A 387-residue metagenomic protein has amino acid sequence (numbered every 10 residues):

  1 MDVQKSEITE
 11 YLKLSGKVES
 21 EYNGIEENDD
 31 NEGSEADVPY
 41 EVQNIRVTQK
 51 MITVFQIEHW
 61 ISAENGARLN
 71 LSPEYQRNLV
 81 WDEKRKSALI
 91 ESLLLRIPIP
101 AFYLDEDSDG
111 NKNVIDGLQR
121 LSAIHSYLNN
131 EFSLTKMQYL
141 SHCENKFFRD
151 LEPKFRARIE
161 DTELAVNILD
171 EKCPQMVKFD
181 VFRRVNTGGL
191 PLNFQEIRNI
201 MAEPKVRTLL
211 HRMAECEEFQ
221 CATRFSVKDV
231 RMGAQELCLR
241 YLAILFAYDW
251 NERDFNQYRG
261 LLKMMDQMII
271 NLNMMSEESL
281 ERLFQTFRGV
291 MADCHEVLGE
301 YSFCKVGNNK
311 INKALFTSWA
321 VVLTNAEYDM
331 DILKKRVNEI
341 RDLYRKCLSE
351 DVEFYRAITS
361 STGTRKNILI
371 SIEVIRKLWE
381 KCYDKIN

Functional and structural regions predicted by a protein language model:
D2-L12, Y22-H59, P73-D266, K334 (+4 more regions): Basic- and aromatic-enriched surface patches that contact anionic nucleotides/nucleic acids
I61-N70: Glycine-rich phosphate-binding segment of PLP-dependent enzymes
L71-E74, R212-V227, T286-V306: Short amphipathic alpha-helical segments and their helix-coil junctions
I244-N387: C-terminal subdomains that position terminal phosphate/3'-OH groups for nucleotidyl transfer/ligation, primarily on
